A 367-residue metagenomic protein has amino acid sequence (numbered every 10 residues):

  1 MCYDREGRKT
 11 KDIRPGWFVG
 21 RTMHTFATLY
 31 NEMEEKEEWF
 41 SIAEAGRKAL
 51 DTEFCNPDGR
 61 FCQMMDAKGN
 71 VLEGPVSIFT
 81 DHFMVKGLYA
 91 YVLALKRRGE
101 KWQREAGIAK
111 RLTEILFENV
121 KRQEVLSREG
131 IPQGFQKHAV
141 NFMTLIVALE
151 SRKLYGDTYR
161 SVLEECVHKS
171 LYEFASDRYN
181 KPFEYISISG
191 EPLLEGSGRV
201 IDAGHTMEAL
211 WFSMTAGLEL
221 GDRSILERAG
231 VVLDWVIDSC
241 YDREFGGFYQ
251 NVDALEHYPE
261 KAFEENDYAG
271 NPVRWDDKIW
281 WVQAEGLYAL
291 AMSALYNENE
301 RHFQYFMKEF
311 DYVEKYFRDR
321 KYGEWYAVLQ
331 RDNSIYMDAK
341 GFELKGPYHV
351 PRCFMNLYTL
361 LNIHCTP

Functional and structural regions predicted by a protein language model:
M1-P367: Glycan-recognition and catalytic cores of secretory/periplasmic carbohydrate-active enzymes
